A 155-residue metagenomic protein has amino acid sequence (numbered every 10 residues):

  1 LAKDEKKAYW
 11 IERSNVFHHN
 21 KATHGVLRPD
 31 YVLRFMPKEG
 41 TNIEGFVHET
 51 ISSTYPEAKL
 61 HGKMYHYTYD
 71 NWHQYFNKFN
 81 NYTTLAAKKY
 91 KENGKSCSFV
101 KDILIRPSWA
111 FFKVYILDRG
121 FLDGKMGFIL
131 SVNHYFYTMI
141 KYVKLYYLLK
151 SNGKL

Functional and structural regions predicted by a protein language model:
L1-S151: Catalytic-site signature of metal-activated, phosphate-bearing donor transferases, centered on the GT-A/GT-A-like
G153-L155: N-proximal low-complexity "stem/linker" segments adjacent to membrane-targeting elements
